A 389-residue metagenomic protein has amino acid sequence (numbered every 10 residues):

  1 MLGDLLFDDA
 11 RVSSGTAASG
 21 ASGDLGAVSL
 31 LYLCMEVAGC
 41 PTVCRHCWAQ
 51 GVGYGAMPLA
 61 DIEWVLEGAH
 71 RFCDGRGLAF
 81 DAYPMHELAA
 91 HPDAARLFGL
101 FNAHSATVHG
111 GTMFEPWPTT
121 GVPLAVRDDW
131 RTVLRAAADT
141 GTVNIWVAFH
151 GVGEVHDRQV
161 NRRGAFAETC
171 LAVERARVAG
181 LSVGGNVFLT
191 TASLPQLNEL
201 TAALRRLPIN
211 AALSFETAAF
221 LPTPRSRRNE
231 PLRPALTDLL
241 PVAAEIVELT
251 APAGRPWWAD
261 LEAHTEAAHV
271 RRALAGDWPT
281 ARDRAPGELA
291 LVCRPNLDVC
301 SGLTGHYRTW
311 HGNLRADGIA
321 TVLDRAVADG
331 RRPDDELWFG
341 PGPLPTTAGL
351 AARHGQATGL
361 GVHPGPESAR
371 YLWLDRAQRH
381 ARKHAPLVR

Functional and structural regions predicted by a protein language model:
L2-L5, V12, D24, Q50 (+1 more regions): Flexible mid-to-C-terminal extensions adjoining Fe-S/redox cofactors in radical SAM and related proteins
L6, M57, R158, R162-A167 (+3 more regions): Radical SAM enzyme [4Fe-4S]-AdoMet core and its adjacent flexible, acidic and glycine-rich loops/tails across
D8-Q50, L66, H70, D74-P84 (+1 more regions): N-terminal pre-triad scaffold of radical SAM enzymes
L30-Y32, A49-D61, C73-H91, H104-D128 (+3 more regions): Core AdoMet radical
C40-H46, W146, E154-H156, P222-S226: Short acidic/His/Gly/Ser-rich catalytic and metal-binding motifs that mark active-site loops of diverse hydrolases
A69-D74, F101-A106, T132-T142, E174-V178 (+1 more regions): Acidic (Asp/Glu)-rich catalytic clusters
P92-L100, V126-A136, P195-A203: Distinct, well-ordered alpha-helical segments
V126-W130, A267-V270, A275, T347-R353: Charged, glycine/proline-rich intrinsically disordered loops and linkers
